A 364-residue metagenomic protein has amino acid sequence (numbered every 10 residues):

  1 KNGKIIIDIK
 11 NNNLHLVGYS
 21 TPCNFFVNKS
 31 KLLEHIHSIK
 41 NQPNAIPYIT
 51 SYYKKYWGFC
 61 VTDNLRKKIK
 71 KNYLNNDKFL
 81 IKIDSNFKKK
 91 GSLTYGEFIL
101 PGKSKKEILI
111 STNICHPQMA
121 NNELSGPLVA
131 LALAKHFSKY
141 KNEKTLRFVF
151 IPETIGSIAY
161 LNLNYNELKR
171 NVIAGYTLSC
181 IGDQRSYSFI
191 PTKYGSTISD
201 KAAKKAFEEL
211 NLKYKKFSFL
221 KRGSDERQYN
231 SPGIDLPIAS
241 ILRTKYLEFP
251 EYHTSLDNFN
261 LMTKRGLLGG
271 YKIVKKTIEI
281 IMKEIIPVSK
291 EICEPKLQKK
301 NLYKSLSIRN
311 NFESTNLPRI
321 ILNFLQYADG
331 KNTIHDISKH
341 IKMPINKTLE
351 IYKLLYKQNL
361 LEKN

Functional and structural regions predicted by a protein language model:
K1-N364: N-terminal hydrophobic/helix-forming segments and targeting peptides
